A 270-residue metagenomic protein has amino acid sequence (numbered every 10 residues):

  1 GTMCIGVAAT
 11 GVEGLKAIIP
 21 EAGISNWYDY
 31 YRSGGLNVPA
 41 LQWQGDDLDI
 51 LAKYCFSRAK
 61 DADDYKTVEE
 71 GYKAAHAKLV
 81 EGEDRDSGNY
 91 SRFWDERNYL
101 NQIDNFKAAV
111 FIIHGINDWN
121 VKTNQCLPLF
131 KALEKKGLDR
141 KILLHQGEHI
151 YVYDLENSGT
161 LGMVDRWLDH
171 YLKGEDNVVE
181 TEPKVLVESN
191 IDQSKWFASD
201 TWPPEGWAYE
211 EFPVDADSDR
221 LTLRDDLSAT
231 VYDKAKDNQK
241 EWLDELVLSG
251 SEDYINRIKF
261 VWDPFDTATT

Functional and structural regions predicted by a protein language model:
G1-G6, N120: Glycine-rich nucleophile elbow surrounding the catalytic serine of serine-hydrolase chemistry
G6-N105, D176: Accessory cap/linker subdomain of secreted extracellular hydrolases
V12-A17, K107-V110, K136-K141: Loop/turn elements at helix/coil->beta-strand transitions in domains of secreted/extracellular proteins
A74-K107, N238-T270: Alpha/beta-hydrolase fold catalytic core
F106, I112-H114, D118: Short beta-strand/loop motif that positions the catalytic acidic residue of the alpha/beta-hydrolase fold
W119-L127: Conserved alpha/beta-hydrolase "acid-adjacent" motif
L133-I150: Catalytic histidine neighborhood in serine/cysteine hydrolases with alpha/beta-hydrolase-type architecture
L155-T270: C-terminal, loop-rich substrate-recognition/catalytic regions characterized by aromatic stacking residues
